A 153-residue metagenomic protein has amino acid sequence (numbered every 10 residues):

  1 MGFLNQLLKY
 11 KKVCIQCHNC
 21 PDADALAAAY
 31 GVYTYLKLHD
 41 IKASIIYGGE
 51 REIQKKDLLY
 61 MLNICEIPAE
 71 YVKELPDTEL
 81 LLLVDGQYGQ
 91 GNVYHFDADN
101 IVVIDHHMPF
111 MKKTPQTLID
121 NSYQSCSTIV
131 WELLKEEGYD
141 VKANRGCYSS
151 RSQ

Functional and structural regions predicted by a protein language model:
M1-Q153: Replace "Mg2+/Mn2+-dependent" with "divalent metal-dependent
